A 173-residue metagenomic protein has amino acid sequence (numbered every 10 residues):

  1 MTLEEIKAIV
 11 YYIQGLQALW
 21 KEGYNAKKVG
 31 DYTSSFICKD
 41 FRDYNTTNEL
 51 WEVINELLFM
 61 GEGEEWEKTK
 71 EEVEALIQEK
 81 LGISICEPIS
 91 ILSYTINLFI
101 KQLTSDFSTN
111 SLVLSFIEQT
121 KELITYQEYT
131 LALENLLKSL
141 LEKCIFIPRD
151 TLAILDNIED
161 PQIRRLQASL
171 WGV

Functional and structural regions predicted by a protein language model:
T2-N25, S84-L114: Short terminal alpha-helical segments
E22, A132-L133: Solenoid-repeat scaffolds in large eukaryotic assemblies
D31-K68: Acidic, low-complexity, intrinsically disordered interaction modules
L57-T95, C144-V173: Amphipathic alpha-helical binding modules
